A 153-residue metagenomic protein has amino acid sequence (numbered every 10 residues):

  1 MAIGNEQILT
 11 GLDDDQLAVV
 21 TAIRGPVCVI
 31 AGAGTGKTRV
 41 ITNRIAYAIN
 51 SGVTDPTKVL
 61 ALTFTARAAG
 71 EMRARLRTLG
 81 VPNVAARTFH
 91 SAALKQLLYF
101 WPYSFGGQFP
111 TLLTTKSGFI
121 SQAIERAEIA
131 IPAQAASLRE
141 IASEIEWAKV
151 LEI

Functional and structural regions predicted by a protein language model:
M1-G106: P-loop NTPase Walker
Y103-I153: ATP-hydrolysis module of ASCE/P-loop NTPase motor domains, specifically the Walker B Asp-Glu catalytic pair
